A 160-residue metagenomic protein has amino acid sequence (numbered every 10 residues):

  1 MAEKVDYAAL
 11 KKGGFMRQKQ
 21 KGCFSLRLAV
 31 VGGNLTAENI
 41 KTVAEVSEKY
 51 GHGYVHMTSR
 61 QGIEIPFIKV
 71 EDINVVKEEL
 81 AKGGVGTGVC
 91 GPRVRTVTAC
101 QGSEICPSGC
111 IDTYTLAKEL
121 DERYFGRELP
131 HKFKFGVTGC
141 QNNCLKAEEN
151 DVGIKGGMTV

Functional and structural regions predicted by a protein language model:
M1-T42: N-terminal basic/disordered segments at the start of proteins
L26-T159: Small-residue-enriched alpha-helical segments and adjacent helix-cap loops that form tight helix-helix packing
